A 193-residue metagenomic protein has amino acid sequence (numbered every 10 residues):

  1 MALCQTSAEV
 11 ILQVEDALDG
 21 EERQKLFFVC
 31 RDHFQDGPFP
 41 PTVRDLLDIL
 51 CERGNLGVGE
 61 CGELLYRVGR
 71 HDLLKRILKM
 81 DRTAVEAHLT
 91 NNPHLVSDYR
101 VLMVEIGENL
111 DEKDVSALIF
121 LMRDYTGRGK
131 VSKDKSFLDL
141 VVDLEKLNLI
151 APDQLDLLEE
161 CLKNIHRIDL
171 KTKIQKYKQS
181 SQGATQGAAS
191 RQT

Functional and structural regions predicted by a protein language model:
M1-T193: Death-fold homotypic interaction modules
